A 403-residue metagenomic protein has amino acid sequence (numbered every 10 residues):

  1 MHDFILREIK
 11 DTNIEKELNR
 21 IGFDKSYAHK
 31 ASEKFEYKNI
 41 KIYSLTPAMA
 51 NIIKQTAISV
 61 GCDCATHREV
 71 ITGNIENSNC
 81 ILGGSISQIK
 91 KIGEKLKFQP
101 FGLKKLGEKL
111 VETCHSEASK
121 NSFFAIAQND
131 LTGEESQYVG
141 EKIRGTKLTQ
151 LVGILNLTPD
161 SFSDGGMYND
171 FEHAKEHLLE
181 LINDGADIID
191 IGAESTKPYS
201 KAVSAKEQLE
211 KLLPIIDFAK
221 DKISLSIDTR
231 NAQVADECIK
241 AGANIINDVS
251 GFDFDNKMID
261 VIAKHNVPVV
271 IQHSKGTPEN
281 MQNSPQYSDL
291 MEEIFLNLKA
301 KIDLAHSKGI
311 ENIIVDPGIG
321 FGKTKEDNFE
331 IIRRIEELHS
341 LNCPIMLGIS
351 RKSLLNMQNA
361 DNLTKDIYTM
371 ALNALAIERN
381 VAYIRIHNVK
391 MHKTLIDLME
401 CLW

Functional and structural regions predicted by a protein language model:
M1, E112-L148: Intrinsic disorder/low-complexity segments
F4-I9, A48, I52-Q55, S59 (+9 more regions): Active-site-adjacent loop and "lid" segments of alpha/beta metabolic enzymes
I9-V111: N-terminal accessory interaction module
N39-Y43, A65-T66, I81-G84, F98-K105 (+7 more regions): Conserved beta-strand positions in the central sheet of alpha/beta enzyme cores
E176-G192: Catalytic domains of carbohydrate-active enzymes, especially glycoside hydrolases
I191-Y199, I314-I319: Active-site-proximal loop/short-helix segments that contain or immediately flank catalytic acid/base residue(s)
H306-I314: Short, structured loop/turn "capping" segments at alpha-beta junctions
